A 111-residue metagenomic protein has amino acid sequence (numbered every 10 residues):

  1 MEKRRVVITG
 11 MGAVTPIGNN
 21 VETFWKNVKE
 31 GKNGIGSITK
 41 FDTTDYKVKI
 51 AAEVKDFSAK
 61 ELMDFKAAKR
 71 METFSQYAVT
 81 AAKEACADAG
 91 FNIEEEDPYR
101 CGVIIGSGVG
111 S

Functional and structural regions predicted by a protein language model:
M1-S111: Conserved "HGTGT" condensation-loop signature of ketosynthase/thiolase-family condensing enzymes that catalyze
